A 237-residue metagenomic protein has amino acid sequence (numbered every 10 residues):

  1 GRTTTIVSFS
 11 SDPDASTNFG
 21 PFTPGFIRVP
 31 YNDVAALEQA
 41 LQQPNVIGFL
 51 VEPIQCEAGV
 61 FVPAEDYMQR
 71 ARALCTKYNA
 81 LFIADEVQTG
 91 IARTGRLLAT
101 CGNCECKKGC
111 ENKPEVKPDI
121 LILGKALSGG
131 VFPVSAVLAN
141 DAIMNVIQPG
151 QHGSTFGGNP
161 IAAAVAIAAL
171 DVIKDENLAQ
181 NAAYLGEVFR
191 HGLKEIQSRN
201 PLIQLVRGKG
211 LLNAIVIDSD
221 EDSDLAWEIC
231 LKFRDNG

Functional and structural regions predicted by a protein language model:
G1-G237: Conserved N-terminal phosphate-binding loop of PLP-dependent enzymes in the Aspartate aminotransferase
